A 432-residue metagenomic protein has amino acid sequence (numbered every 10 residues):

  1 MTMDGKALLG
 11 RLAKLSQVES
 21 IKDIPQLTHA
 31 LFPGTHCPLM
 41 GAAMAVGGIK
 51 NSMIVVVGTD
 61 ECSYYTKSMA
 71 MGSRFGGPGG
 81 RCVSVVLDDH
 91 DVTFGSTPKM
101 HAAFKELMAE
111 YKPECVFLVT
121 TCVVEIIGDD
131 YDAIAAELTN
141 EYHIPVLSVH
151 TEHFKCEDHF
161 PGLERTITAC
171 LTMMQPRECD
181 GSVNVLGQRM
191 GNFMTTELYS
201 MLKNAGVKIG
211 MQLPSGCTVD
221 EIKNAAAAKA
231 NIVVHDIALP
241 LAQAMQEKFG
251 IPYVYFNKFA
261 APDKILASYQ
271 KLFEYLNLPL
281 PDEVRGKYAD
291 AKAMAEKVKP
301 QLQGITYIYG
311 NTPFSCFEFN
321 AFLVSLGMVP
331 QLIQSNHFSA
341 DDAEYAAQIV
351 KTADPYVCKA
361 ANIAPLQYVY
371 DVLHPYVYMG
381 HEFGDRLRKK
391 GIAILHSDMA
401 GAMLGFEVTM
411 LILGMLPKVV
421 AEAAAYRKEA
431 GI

Functional and structural regions predicted by a protein language model:
M1-I432: An N-terminal assembly and electron-transfer interface module characteristic of large anaerobic redox and radical
